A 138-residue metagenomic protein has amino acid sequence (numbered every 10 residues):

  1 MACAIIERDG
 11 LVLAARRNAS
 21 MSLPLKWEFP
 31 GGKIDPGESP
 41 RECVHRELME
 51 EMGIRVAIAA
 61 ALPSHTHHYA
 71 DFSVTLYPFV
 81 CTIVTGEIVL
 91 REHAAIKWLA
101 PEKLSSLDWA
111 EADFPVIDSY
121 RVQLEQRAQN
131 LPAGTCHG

Functional and structural regions predicted by a protein language model:
M1-L13, K33: Conserved N-terminal beta-strand and adjoining loop/helix that marks the start of the Nudix/MutT-like hydrolase domain
A2, G10, V74-Y77, A94: Change "...and in nucleic-acid phosphodiester-cleaving endonucleases..." to "...and in nucleic-acid processing enzymes
M21-K26, W98: A conserved beta-turn-beta hairpin within the catalytic core of GNAT-like acetyltransferases that forms part
F29-A61, A100: The catalytic Nudix box helix
H65-I88, K97, P101, Y120: Active-site-adjacent beta-strand/loop module that shapes the phosphate/pyrophosphate-binding cleft
T85-G86, P101-V116: C-terminal structural segments of small proteins and small subunits
A112-G138: Charged phosphate-binding loop/patch that engages nucleotide di/tri-phosphates or the phosphate backbone of nucleic
